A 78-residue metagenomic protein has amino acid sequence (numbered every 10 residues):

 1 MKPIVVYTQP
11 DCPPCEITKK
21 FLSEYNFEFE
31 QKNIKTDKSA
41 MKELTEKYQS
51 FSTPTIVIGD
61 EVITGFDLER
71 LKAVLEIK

Functional and structural regions predicted by a protein language model:
M1-Y25: Local sequence-structure signature of Cys/Sec-based thiol-disulfide redox active-site neighborhoods
F29-A40: Thiol-based oxidoreductase modules, predominantly thioredoxin-like and allied folds used for disulfide exchange
D37, L44, K78: Positions that flank functional sites
M41, S50, L68-L71: A general structural signal for well-ordered alpha-helical segments in protein cores
E46-Y48: Major-groove DNA-recognition helix of helix-turn-helix-type DNA-binding domains
P54-I63: A short, hydrophobic beta-strand/beta-hairpin element that forms part of a small beta-sheet core
I63-K78: GST-like domain detector, emphasizing the conserved glutathione-binding G-site in the N-terminal thioredoxin-like
